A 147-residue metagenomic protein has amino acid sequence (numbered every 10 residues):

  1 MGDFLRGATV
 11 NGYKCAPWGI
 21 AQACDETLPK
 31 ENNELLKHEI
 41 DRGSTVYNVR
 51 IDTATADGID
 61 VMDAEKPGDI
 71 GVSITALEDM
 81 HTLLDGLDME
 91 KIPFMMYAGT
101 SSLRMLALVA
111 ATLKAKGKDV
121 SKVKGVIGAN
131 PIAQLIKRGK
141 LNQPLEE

Functional and structural regions predicted by a protein language model:
M1-E147: Catalytic alpha/beta active-site cores
